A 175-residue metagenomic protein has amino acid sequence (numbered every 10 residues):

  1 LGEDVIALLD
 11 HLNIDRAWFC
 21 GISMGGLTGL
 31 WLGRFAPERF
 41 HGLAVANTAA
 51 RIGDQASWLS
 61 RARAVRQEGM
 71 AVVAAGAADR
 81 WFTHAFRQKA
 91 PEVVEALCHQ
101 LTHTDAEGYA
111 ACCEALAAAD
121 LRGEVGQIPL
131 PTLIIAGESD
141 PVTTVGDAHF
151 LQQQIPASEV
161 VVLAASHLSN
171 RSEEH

Functional and structural regions predicted by a protein language model:
L1-A17: Conserved acidic catalytic loop of the alpha/beta-hydrolase fold
W18, H41-A44, G126: Residue in the alpha/beta-hydrolase core beta-strand immediately N-terminal to the catalytic nucleophile
F19-G21, A46, I135: Short beta-strand immediately N-terminal to the catalytic nucleophile in serine-hydrolase-like folds
L27-A74, W81, K89: Flexible "cap/lid" loop of the alpha/beta hydrolase fold
G53-A56, Q67-Q127: Conserved alpha/beta-hydrolase catalytic His-Asp/Glu region
I128, I134-A136, D140: Short beta-strand/loop motif that positions the catalytic acidic residue of the alpha/beta-hydrolase fold
V145-L168: Catalytic histidine neighborhood in serine/cysteine hydrolases with alpha/beta-hydrolase-type architecture
E174-H175: Conserved small/polar residues in nucleotide/adenosyl-binding loops
